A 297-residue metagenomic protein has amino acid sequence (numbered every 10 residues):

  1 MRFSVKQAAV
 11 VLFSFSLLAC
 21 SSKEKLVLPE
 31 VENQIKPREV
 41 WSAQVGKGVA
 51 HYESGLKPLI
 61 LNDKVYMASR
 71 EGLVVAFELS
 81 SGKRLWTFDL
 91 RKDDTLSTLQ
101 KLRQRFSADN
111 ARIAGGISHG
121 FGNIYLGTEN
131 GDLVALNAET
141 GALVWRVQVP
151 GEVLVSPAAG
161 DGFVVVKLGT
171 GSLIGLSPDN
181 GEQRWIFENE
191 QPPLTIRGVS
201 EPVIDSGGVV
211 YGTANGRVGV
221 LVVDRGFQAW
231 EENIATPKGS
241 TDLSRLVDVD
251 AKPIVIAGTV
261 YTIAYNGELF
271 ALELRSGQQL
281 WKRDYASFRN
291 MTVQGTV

Functional and structural regions predicted by a protein language model:
M1-A9: Bacterial N-terminal signal peptides that target proteins for export
L18-A19: C-terminal motif of bacterial Sec signal peptides marking the signal peptidase cleavage site
P29-L59, T87-S118, L143-G160, Q183-S206 (+2 more regions): Extracytoplasmic beta-rich repeat domains
S69, T128-E129, L168-G169, T213-A214 (+1 more regions): Structural signature of WD-repeat beta-propellers
S69-R91: Beta-propeller domains
E78-S81, N137-T140, S177-G181, V223-G226 (+1 more regions): Short loop/turn segments that connect beta-strands within beta-propeller blades
